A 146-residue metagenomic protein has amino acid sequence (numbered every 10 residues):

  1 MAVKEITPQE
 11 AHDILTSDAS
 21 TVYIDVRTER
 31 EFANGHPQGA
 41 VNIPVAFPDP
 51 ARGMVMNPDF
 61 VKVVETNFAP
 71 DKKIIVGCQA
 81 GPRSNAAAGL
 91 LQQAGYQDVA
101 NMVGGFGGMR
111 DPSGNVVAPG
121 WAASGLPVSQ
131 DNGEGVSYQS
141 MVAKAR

Functional and structural regions predicted by a protein language model:
M1-V22, E29-K73, S84-R146: Rhodanese-like catalytic fold shared by cysteine-dependent sulfurtransferases and DSP/PTP-type phosphatases
V76-G77: Short, surface-exposed ligand- or partner-binding patches at beta-edge/loop junctions that are enriched in aromatics
